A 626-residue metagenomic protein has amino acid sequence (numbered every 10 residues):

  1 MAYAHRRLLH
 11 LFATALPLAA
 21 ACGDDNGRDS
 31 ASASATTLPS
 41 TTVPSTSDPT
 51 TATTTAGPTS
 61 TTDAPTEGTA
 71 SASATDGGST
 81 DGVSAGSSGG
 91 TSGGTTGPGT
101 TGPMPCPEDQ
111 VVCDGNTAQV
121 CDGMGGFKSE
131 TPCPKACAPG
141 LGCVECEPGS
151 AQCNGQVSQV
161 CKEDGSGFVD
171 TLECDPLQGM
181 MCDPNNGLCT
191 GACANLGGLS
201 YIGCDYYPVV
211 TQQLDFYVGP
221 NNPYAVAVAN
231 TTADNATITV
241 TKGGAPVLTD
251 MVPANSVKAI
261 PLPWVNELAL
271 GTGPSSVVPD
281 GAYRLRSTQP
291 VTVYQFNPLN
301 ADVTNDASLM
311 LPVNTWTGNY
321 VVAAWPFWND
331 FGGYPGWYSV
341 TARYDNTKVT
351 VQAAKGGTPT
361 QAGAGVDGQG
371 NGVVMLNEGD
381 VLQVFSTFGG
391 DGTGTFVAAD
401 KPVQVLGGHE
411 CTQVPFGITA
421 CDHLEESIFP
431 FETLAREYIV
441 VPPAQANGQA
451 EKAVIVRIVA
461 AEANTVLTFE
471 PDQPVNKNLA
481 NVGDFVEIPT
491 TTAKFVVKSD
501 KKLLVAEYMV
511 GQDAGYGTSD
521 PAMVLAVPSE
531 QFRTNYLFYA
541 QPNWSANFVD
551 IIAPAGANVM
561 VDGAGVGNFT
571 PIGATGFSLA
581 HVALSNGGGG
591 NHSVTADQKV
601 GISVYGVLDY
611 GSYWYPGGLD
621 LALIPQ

Functional and structural regions predicted by a protein language model:
M1-A20: Sec-dependent bacterial lipoprotein signal peptides
A4, G23-R28, S47, T62 (+14 more regions): Intrinsic-disorder/low-complexity regions
A19-C106, C143: Ser/Thr-rich, Pro/Gly/Ala-heavy low-complexity intrinsically disordered linkers and tails of secreted extracellular
C22, S32, T69, S73 (+6 more regions): Functionally engaged cysteine thiol sites
G102-G197: Cysteine-rich, disulfide-bonded extracellular modules and peptides in secreted proteins and receptor ectodomains
A151, T190-N235, V240-K242, V247-G394 (+1 more regions): Conserved functional hotspot residues at active sites or interaction interfaces
